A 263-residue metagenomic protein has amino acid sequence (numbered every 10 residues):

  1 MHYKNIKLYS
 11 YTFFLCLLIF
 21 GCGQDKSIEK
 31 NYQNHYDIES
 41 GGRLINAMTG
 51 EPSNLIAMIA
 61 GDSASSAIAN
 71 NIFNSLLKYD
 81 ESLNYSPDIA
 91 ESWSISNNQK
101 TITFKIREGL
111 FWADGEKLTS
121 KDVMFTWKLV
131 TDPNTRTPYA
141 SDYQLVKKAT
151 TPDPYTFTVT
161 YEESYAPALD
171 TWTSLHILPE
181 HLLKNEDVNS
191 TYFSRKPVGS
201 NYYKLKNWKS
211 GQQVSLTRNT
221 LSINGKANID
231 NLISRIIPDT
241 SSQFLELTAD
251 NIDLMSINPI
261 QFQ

Functional and structural regions predicted by a protein language model:
S10-I19: Bacterial N-terminal signal peptides
C22-K26: Bacterial signal peptide processing site
S40-G50, E91, T101-F104, V123-T126 (+5 more regions): Short, well-ordered beta-strand elements
A47-N97, K128, V198-G199: N-terminal lobe/hinge region of extracytoplasmic solute-binding protein
D80, T173-A227, N231, S241: Gly/Pro-rich hinge or "lid" segments in bacterial periplasmic/extracellular proteins
E91-R136, T158, Q243-T248: Aromatic- and charge-enriched surface segment that lines or borders ligand/interaction sites
S141-L183: Surface-exposed binding/hinge segments that line and control ligand-binding clefts or catalytic entry sites
T220-Q263: Ligand-site clamp/hinge motif
